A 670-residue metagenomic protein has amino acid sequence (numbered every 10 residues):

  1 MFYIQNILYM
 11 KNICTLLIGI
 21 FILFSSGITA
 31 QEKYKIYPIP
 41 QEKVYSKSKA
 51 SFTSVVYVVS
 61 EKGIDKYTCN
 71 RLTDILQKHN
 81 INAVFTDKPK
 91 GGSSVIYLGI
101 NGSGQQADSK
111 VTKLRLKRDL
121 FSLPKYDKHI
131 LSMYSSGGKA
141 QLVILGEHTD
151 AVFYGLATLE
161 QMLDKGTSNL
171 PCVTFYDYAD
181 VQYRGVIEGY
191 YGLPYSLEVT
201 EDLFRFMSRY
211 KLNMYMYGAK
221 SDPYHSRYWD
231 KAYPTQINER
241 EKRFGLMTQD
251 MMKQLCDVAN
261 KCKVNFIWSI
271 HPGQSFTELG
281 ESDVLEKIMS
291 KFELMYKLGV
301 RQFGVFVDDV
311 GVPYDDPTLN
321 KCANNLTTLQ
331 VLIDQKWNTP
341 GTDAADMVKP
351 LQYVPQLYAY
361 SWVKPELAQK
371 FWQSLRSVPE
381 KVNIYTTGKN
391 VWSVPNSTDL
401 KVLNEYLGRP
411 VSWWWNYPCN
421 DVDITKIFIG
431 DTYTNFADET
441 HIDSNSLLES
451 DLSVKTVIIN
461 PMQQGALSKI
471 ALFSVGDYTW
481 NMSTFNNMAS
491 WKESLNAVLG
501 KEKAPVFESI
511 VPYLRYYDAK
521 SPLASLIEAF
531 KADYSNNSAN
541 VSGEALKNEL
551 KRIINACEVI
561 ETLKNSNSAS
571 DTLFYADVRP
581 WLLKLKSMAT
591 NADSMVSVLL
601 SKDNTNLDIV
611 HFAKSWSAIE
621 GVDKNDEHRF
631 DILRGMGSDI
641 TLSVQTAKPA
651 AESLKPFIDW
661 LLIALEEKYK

Functional and structural regions predicted by a protein language model:
M1-K33: Bacterial Sec-dependent N-terminal signal peptides
I28-K139, T167-F175: Acidic, contiguous N-terminal accessory segments
Y34-K35, K49-V59, S93-V95, A140-L142 (+8 more regions): Hydrophobic beta-strand segments of well-ordered beta-sheets in folded domains
Q41-V44, S168-T174, Q249-Q254, K287-K291 (+2 more regions): Alpha-helical scaffolding within the catalytic cores of extracellular/periplasmic polymer-degrading hydrolases
R71-N82, M162, F206, Y210 (+4 more regions): Structured segments of extracytoplasmic/periplasmic soluble domains in secreted or envelope-associated proteins
L116-R301, D308: Feature activates predominantly on carbohydrate-active enzymes
D164, Y190, N213, K242-G245 (+2 more regions): Catalytic-core regions of glycoside hydrolase
T484-K670: C-terminal functional modules
